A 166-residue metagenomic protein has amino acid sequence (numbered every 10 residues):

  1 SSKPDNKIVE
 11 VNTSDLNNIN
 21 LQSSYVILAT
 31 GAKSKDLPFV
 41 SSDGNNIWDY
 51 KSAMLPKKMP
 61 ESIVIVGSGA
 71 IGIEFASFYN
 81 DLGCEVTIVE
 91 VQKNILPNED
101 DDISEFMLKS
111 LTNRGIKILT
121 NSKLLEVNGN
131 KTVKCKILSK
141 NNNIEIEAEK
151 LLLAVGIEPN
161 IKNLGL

Functional and structural regions predicted by a protein language model:
S1-V66, K123, T132-G165: FAD-binding core/adjacent interface of flavoenzyme oxidoreductases
P60-V64, A70-N142: Rossmann-like dinucleotide-binding cores of NAD(P)H-dependent redox enzymes
